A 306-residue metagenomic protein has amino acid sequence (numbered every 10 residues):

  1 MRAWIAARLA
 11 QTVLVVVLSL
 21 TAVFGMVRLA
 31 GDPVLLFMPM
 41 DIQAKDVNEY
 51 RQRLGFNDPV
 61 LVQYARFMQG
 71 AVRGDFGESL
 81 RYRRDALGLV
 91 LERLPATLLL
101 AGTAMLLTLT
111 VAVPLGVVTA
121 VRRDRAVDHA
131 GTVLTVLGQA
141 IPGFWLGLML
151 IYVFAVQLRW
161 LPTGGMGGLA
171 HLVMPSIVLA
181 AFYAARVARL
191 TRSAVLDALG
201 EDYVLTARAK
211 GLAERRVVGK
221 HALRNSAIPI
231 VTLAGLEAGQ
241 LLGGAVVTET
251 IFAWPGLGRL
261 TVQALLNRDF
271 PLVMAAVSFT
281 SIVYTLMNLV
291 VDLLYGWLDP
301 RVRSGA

Functional and structural regions predicted by a protein language model:
R2-W4, V90-H129, M166-A306: Alpha-helical transmembrane segments of integral membrane proteins, especially multi-pass inner/plasma-membrane
A6-V15: N-terminal signal-anchor/signal peptide hydrophobic helix marking the start of the first transmembrane segment
T12, R93, T97, V133-V136 (+2 more regions): Residue-level signal for discrete positions within transmembrane alpha-helices of multi-pass small-molecule
V15-A65, A155-M174: Hydrophobic alpha-helical transmembrane segments of membrane transport/permease proteins and related membrane-embedded
V16, L20, F24-R28, F144 (+4 more regions): Membrane-embedded alpha-helical segments of multi-pass transporters/permeases
V23-A30, G55-D58, Q69, V133-P162 (+1 more regions): Membrane-water interface segments at the C-terminal ends of transmembrane alpha-helices in multi-pass inner-membrane
Q52-L61, F76-A86, G164, V187 (+1 more regions): Membrane-interfacial helix-loop-helix junctions in multi-pass membrane proteins
N57-V113: An internal, D/E-rich "acidic patch" concept
